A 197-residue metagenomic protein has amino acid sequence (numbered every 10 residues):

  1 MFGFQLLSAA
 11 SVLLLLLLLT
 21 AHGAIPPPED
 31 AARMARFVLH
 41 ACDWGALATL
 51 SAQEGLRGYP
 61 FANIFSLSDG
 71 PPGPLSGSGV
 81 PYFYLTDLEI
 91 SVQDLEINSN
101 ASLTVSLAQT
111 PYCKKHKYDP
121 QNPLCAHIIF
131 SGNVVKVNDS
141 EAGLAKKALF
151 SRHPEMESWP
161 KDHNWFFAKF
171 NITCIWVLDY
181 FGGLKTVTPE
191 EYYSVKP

Functional and structural regions predicted by a protein language model:
F2-P197: Binding-site signature for planar aromatic cofactors or substrates
